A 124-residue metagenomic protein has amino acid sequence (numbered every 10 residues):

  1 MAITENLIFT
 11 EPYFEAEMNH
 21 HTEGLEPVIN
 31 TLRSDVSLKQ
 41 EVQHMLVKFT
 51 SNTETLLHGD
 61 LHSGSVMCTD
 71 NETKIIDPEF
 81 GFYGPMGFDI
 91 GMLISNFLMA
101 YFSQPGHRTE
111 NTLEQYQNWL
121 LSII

Functional and structural regions predicted by a protein language model:
M1-E11, E72, G87-G91, L120-I124: Internal hydrophobic scaffold segments of catalytic domains
M1-H58, T69: ATP-dependent phospho-/nucleotidyl transfer catalytic cores
T50, E54, M86, Y116: Aromatic-acidic/polar surface patches that form glycan- and anion
L56, K74-D77: Pre-DFG segment of protein kinase catalytic domains
D60, S65, D77: Conserved catalytic-loop position in the HRD/HxD motif
V66, Y83-P85: Conserved protein kinase catalytic core
T73, G81-Y83: Activation segment
G87-I124: Active-site activation/catalytic loop segments of kinase-like enzymes and analogous catalytic loops in related
